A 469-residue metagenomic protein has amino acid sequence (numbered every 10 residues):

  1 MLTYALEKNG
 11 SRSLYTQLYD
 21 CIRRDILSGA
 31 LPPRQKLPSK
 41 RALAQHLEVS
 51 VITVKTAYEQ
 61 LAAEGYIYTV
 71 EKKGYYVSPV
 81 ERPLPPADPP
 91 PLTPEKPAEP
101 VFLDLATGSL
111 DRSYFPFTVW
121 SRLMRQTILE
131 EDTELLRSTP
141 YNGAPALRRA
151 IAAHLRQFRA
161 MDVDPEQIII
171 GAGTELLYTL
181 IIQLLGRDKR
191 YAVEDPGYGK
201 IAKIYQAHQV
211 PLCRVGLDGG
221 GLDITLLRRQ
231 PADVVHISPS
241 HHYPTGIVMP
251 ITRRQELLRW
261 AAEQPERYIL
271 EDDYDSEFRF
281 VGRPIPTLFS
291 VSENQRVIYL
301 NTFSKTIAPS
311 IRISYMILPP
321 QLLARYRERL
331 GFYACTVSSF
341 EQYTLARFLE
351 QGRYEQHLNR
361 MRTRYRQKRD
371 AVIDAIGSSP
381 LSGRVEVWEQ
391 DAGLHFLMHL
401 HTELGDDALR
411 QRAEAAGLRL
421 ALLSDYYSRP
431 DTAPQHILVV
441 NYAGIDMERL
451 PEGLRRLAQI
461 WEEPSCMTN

Functional and structural regions predicted by a protein language model:
M1-T127, L136, L147, Q321 (+9 more regions): N-terminal basic, amphipathic alpha-helical segments
K72, S290-R325: Active-site PLP attachment segment
E134-E266, E277, R283-V291, Q295 (+2 more regions): Conserved core of the PLP fold type I
I168, R267, V297, V385 (+1 more regions): Short, conserved active-site loop motifs that form the nucleotide-linked donor/cofactor pocket
I169, P286-T287, R327, L345 (+1 more regions): Catalytic cores of nucleotide-enabled group-transfer and carboxylate-activating enzymes in metabolic and assembly-line
D272-D273: Walker B catalytic acidic pair
